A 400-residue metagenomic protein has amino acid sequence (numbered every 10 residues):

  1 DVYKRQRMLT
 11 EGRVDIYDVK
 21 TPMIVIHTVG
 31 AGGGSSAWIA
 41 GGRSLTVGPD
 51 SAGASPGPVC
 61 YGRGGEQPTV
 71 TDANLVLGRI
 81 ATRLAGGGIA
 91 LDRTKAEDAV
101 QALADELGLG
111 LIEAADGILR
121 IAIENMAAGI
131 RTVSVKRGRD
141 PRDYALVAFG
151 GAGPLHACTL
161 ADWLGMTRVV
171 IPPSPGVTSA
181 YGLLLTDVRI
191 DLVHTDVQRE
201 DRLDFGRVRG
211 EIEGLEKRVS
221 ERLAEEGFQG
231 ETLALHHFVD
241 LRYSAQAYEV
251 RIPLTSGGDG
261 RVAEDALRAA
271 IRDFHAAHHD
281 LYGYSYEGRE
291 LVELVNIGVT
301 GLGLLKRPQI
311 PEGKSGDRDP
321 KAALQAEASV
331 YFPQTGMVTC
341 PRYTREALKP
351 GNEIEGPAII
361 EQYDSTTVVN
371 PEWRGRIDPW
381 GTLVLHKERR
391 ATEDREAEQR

Functional and structural regions predicted by a protein language model:
D1, I26, G32-G34, G41-R43 (+6 more regions): C-terminal, non-catalytic interaction/recognition modules in large multi-subunit enzymes and RNPs
V2-Q6: Conserved small/polar residues in nucleotide/adenosyl-binding loops
M8-M23: Surface-exposed acidic, glycine/proline-enriched linker/cap segments that occur as 15-30-residue helix-coil
T21, A31-G32: Short, solvent-exposed loop/turn segments at the edges of secondary structure
